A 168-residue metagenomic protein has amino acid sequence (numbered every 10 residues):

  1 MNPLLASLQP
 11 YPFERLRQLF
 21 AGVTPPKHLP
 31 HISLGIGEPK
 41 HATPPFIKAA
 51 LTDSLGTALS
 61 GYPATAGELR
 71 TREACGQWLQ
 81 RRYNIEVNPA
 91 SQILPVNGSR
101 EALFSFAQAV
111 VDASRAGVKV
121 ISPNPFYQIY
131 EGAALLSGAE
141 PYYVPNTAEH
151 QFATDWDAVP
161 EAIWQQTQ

Functional and structural regions predicted by a protein language model:
M1-N2: Extreme N-terminal starter segment of soluble prokaryotic enzymes
A6-E101, S105: N-terminal small-domain helix-loop-helix segment of the aminotransferase-like
L59-Q168: Conserved core of the PLP fold type I
